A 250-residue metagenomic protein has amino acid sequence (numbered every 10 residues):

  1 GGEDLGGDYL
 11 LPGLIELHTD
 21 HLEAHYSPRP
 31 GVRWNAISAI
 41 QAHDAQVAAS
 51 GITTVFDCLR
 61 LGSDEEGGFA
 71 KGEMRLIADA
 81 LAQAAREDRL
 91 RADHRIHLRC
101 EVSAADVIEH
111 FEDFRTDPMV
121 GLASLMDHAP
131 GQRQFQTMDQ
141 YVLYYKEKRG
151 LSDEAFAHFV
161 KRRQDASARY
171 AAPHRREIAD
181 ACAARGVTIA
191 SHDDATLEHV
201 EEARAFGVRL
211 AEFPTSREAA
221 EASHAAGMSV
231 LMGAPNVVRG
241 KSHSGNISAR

Functional and structural regions predicted by a protein language model:
D8-L76: Metal-associated gating/positioning segment near the N- to mid-region
I40-V47, L81-A84, R250: Short, charged beta->alpha transition segments
H43, L81, I178, H199 (+1 more regions): Aromatic/hydrophobic pocket-lining residues that form π-stacking "cages" and hydrophobic walls in ligand
A48, R115-T116, R204, H224: Non-catalytic positions within long, well-ordered alpha-helices that form the structural scaffold/packing of enzyme
T53-T54, V120-G121, R209: Short acidic/polar active-site loop segments enriched in Thr and Asp
G62-E66, A70-D194: Metal-coordinating catalytic core of metallo-dependent amide/deamination hydrolases
I96, V187-R250: Active-site-adjacent C-terminal substructures of enzyme catalytic domains
